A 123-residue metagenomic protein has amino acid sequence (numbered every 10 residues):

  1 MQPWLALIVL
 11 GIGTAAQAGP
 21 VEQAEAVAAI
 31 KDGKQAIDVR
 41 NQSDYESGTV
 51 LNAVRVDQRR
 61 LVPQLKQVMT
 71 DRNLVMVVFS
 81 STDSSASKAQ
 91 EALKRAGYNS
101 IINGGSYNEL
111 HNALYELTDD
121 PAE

Functional and structural regions predicted by a protein language model:
Q2-W4, A18-E25, A29-D32, Q42-L74 (+1 more regions): Rhodanese-like catalytic fold shared by cysteine-dependent sulfurtransferases and DSP/PTP-type phosphatases
A6-L10: Hydrophobic helical h-region of N-terminal Sec-dependent signal peptides in bacterial secretory/periplasmic proteins
G13-A16: N-terminal signal peptide c-region/cleavage motif recognized by signal peptidases
I37-D38: Structural scaffold elements adjacent to functional motifs in cytosolic proteins
